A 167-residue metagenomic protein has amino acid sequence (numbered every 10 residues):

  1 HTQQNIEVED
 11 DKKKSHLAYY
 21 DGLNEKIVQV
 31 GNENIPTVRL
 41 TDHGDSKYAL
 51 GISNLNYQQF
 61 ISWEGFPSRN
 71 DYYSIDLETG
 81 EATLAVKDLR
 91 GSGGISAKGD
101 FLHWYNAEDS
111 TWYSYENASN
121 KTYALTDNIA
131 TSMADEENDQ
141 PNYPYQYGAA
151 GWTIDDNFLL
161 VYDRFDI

Functional and structural regions predicted by a protein language model:
H1-D166: Beta-propeller folds
